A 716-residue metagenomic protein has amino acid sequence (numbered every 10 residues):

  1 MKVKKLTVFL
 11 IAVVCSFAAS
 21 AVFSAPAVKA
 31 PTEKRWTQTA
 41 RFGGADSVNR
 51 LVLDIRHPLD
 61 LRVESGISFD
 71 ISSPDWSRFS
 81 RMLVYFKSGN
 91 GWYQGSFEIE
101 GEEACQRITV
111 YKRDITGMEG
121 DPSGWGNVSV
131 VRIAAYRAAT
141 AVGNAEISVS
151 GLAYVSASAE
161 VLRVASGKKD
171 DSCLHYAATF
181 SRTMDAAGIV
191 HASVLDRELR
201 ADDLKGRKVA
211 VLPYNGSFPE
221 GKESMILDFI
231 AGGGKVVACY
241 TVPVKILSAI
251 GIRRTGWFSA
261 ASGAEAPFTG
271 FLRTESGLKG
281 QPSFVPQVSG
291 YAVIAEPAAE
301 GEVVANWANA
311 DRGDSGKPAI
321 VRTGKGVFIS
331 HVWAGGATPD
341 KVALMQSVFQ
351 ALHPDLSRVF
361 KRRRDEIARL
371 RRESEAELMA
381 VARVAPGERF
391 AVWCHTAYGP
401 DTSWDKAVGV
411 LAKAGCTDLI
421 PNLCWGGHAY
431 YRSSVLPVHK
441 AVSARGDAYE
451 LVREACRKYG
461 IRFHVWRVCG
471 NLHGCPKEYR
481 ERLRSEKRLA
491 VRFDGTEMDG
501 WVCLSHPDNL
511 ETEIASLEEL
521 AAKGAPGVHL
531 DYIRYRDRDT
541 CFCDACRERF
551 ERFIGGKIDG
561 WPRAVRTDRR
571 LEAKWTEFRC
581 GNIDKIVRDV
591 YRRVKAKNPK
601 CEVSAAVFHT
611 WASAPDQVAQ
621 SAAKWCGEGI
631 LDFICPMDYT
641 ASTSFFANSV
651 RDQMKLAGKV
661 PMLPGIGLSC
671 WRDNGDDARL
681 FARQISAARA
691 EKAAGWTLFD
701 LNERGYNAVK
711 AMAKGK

Functional and structural regions predicted by a protein language model:
W36-D121, N127, A135-S148, Y154 (+1 more regions): Extracellular ligand-binding interfaces
V130, V155, V410, R488-L631 (+1 more regions): Polysaccharide-binding and catalytic clefts of secreted carbohydrate-active enzymes
S158-E160, R182-T183, V209-V211, A310-V384 (+1 more regions): Extracellular ligand-binding/catalytic regions of CAZymes and related secreted enzymes and adhesion modules
D170-I250: Helical hinge/lid and interdomain linker segments adjacent to catalytic or ligand-binding clefts that mediate domain
G216-V285, G301-V303: A glycine-rich, often tryptophan-bearing local segment used as a flexible ligand/cofactor-contacting loop or short
A261-K341, F360: Catalytic beta-strand/loop cores that center a nucleophilic Ser/Cys/Thr and support acyl-enzyme chemistry
A382-W393, G399, Y449, H464-K523: Active-site-adjacent "subsite" loops/lids of carbohydrate-active enzymes
I630-A647, Q653, V660-K716: Substrate-binding cleft of secreted/luminal carbohydrate-active enzymes
